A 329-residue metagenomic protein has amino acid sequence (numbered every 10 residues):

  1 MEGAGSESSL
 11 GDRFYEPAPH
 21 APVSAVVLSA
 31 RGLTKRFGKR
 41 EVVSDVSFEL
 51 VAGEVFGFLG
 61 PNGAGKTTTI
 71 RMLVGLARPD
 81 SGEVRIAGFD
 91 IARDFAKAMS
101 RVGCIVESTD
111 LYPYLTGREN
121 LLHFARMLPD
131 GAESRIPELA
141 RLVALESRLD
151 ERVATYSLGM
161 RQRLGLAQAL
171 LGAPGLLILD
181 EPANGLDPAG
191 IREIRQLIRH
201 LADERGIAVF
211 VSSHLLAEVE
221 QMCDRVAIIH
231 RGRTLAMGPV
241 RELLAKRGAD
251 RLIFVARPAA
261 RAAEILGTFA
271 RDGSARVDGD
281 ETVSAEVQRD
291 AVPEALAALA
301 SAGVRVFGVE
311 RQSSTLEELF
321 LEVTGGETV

Functional and structural regions predicted by a protein language model:
M1-T34, G326-V329: ABC-family P-loop ATPase nucleotide-binding domain
F14-H20, E138, R241-A245: Short, flexible cytosolic linker that couples an ABC transmembrane/permease module to its adjacent nucleotide-binding
A25-A30, K35-H230, L235-A236: ABC transporter nucleotide-binding domains
R195-E286: ABC transporter nucleotide-binding domain
D250-V323, V329: Short, charged/small-residue-rich alpha-helical element at the C-terminal edge of ABC transporter nucleotide-binding
